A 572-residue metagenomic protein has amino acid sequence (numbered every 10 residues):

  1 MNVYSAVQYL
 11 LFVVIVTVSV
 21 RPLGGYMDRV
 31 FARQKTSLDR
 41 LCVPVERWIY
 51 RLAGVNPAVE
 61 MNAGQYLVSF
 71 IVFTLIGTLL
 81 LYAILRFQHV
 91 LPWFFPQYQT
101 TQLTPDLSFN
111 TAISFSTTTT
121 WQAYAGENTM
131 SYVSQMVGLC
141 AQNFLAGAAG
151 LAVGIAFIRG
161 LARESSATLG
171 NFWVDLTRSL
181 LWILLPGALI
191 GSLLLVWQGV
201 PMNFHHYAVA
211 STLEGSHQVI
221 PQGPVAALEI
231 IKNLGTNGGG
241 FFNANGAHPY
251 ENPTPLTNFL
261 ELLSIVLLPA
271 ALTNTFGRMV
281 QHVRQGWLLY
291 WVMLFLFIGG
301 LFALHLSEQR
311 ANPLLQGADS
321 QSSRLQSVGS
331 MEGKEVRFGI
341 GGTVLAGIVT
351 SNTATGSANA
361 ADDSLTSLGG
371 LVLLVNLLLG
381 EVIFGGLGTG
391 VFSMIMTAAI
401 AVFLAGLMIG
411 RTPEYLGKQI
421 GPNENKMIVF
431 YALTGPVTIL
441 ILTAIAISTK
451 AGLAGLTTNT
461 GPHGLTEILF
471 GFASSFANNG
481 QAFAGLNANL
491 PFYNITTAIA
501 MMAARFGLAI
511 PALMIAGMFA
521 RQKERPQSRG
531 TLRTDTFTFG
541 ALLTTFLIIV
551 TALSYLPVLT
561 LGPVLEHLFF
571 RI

Functional and structural regions predicted by a protein language model:
M1-I572: Membrane-proximal intracellular helices of multi-pass ion channels
